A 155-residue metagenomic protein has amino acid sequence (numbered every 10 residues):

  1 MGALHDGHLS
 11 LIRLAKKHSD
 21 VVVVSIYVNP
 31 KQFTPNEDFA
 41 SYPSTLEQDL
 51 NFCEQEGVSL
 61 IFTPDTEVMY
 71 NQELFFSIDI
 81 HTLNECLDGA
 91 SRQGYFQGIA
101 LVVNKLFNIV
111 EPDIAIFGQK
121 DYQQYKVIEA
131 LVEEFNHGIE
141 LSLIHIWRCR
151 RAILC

Functional and structural regions predicted by a protein language model:
M1-F33, E37-S41, L87-I99, L106-V110 (+1 more regions): N-terminal catalytic cores of NTP/NDP-binding nucleotidyl/phosphoryl-transfer enzymes
H5, C53, F117, A152: Residue-level signal for inorganic ion chemistry
L9-K17, D49-N51, Q55, E133: Short amphipathic alpha-helices and their capping/turn segments at secondary-structure boundaries
A40-I116: Divalent-metal (Mg2+/Mn2+/Ca2+)-assisted nucleotide/phosphate chemistry catalytic cores
I61-F62, E140-S142: General small-molecule cofactor/ligand-binding pocket signal
G98-E140: Structured ligand/cofactor/substrate-binding pocket environments in proteins
I144-C155: Single conserved hydrophobic/aromatic residue that forms the stacking wall/gate of nucleotide- or nucleobase-binding
